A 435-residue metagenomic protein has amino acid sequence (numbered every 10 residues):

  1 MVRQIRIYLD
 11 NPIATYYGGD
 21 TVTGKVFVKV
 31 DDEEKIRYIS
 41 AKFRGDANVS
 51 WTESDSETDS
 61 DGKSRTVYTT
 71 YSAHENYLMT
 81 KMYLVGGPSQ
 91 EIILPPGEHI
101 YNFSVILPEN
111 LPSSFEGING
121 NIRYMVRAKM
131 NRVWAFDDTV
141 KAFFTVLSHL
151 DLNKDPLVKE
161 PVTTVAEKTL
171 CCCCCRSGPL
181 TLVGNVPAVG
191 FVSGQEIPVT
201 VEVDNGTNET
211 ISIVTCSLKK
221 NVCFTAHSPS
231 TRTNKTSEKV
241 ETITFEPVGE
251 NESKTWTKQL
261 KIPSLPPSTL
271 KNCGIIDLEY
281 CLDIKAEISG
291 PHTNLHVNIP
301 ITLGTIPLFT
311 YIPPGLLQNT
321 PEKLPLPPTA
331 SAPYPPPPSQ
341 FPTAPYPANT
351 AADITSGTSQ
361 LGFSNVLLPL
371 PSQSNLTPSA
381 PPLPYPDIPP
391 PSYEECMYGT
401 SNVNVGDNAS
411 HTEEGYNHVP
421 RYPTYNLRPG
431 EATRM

Functional and structural regions predicted by a protein language model:
M1-M435: C-terminal beta-sandwich interaction modules and adjacent acidic, Ser/Thr/Pro/Gly-rich low-complexity tails used
